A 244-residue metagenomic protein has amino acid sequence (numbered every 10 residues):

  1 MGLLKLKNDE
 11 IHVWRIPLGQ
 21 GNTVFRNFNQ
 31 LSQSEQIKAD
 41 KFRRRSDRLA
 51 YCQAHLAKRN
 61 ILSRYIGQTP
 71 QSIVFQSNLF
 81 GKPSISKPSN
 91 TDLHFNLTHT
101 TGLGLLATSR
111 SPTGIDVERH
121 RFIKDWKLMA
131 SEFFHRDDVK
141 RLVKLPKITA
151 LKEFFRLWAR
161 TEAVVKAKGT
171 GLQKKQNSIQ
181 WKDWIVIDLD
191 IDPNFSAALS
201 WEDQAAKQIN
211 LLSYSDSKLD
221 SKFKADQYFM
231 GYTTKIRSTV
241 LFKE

Functional and structural regions predicted by a protein language model:
M1-E244: Core catalytic alpha/beta fold that binds nucleotide/phospho-ligands
